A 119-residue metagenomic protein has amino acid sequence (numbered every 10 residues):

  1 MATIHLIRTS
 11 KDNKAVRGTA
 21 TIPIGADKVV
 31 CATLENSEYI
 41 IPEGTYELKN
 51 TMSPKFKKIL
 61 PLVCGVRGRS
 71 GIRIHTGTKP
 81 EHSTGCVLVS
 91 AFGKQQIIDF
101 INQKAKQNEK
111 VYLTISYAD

Functional and structural regions predicted by a protein language model:
M1-L88, K94-D119: Cell wall/extracellular polymer interaction/catalysis modules
